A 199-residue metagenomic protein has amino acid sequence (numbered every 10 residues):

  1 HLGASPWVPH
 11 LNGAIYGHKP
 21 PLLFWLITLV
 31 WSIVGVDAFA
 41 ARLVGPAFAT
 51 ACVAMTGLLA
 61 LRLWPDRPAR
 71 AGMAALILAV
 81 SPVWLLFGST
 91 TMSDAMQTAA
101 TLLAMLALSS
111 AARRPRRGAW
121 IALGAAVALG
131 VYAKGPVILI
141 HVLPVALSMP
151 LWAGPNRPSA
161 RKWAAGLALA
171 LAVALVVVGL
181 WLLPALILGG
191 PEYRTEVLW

Functional and structural regions predicted by a protein language model:
H1-I15, L22-W25, L29: Extracytosolic helix-loop segments that constitute the early lumenal/periplasmic catalytic or substrate-binding loops
H1-L2, A125, A133, I138-W199: Transmembrane-lumen/periplasm boundary regions of multi-pass, lipid-linked membrane glycan transferases
P21-W25, V34-A51, T91: Loop-to-helix entry region of an early transmembrane alpha helix in multi-pass inner-membrane enzymes
R42-G45, V83-Q97: Short acidic/glycine- and proline-prone juxtamembrane loop motifs at membrane-interface regions of multi-pass membrane
L43-P65, L103: Transmembrane-helix motifs of polytopic, lipid-linked glycan transferases
V53-M55, L78, L86, Q97-R114 (+1 more regions): Specific aromatic-rich, kink-prone transmembrane helix
T56-V80: Transmembrane-helix signature of polytopic, membrane-embedded enzymes that assemble or transfer cell-envelope glycans
L61-W64, A104-W120, G130: Membrane-interface transmembrane helices that cradle and orient dolichyl/undecaprenyl
